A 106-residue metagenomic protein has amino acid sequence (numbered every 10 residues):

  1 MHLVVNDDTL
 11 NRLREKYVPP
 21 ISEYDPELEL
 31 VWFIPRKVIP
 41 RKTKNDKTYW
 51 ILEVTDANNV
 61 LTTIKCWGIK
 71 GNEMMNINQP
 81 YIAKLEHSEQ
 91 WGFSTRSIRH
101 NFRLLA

Functional and structural regions predicted by a protein language model:
M1-K42, F102-A106: OB-fold nucleic-acid-binding modules
D25-E27, D46, I77: Solvent-exposed loop and beta-edge segments used for protein-protein assembly and interaction
E29-V31, W50, Y81: Hydrophobic core residues within well-ordered beta-strands of beta-rich domains
P35, N78-P80: Charge-biased C-terminal accessory regions appended to nucleic-acid-, cytoskeletal NTPase
R41-N45, D56, S88: Acidic surface patches and DE-rich sequence motifs
N45-T48, G92-S94: Short acidic/glycine-enriched loop/turn segments that link adjacent beta-strands
Y49-I77: Beta-strand/loop nucleic-acid-binding surfaces
E86-A106: OB-fold/S1-family single-stranded nucleic acid-binding modules
